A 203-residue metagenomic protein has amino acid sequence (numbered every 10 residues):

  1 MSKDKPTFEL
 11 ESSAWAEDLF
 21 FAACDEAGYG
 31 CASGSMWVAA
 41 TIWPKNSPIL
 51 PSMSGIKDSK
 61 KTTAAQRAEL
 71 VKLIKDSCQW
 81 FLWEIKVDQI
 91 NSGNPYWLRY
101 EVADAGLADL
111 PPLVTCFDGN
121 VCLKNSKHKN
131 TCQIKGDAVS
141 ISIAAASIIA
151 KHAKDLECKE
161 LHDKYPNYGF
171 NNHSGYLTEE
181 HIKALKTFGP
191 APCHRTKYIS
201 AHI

Functional and structural regions predicted by a protein language model:
M1-I203: RNase H-like, Mg2+-dependent phosphodiesterase core, and more generally RNA phosphate-backbone-engaging helix-loop
